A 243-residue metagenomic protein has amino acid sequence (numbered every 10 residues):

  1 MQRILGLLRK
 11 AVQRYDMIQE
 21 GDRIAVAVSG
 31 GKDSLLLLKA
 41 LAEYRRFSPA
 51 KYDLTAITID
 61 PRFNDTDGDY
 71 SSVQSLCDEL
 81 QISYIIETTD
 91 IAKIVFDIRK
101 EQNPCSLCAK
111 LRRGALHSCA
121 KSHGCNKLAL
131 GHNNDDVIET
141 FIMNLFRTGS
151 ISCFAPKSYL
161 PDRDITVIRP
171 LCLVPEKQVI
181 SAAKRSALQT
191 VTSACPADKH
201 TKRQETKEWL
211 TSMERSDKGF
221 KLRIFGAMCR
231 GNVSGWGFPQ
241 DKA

Functional and structural regions predicted by a protein language model:
M1, A109, K199-K202, D217 (+1 more regions): Generic structural signal for well-ordered, non-membrane alpha-helical segments in soluble metabolic enzymes
M1-E139, R147-S150, K177-R185: ATP-dependent adenylation/nucleotidyltransferase module used to activate substrates
L7, A11, W209-S212, A227: Residues that form generic nucleotide/phosphate-binding pockets
Y15, Y44, S48, M213-S216 (+2 more regions): Solvent-exposed amphipathic alpha-helical surface segments
L54, K127-L128, D135-R215: Catalytic subdomain that performs nucleotidyl-dependent activation
P61-F63, I91-K93, S158, V174 (+2 more regions): Residue-level detector of flexible, active-site-proximal loop/helix-junction positions within diverse enzyme catalytic
V95-I98, K202-Q204, V233-W236: Short, solvent-exposed polar/charged micro-motifs at secondary-structure junctions
R215, G219-A243: A short, charged, Gly/Pro-tolerant segment at domain boundaries
